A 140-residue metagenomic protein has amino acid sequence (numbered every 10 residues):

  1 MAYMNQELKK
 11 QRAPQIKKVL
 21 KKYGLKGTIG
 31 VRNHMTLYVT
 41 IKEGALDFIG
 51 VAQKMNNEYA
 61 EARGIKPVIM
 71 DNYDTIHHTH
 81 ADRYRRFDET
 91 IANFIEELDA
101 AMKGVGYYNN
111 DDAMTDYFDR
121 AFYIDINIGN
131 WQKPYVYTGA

Functional and structural regions predicted by a protein language model:
A2-M4, K17-K21, F87: Functional cation/ligand-contacting sites centered on basic and imidazole/sulfhydryl donors
Y3-R12: Short, surface-exposed ligand-recognition loops at beta-strand->loop->(often short) alpha-helix junctions that present
A13, K17-G50: Amphipathic, interaction-prone secondary-structure segments
A45-A140: C-terminal basic regulatory modules in eukaryotic proteins
